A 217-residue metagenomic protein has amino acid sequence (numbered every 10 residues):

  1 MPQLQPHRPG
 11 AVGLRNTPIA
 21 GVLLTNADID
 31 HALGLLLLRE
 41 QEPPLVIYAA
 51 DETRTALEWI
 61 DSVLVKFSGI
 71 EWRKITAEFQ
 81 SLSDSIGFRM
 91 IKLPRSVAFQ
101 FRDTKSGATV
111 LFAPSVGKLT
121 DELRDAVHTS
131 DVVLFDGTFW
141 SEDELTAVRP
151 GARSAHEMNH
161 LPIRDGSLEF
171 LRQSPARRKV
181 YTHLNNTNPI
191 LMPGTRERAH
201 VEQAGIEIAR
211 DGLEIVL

Functional and structural regions predicted by a protein language model:
M1-A11, K74-H128, D211-L217: Core dinuclear metal-dependent hydrolase active-site scaffold
M1-A27, L33-Q41, L119-A126: Pre-active-site segment of Zn-dependent metallo-hydrolases
L4, N26, I47, F88 (+5 more regions): Divalent metal-coordination and catalytic microenvironments
A20, L45-R54, L134-D136, V180-T182: Short internal beta-strands
V22-A32, K179-N188: Histidine-centered catalytic micro-motifs
L33-E42, P189-E197: Metal-dependent catalytic neighborhoods of phosphoester/phosphodiester hydrolases
P43-V97: Flexible, acidic/histidine-containing loops and adjacent segments that form or flank the divalent-metal
G107-T109, G117-G212: Cap/insert and terminal regions of metallo-dependent hydrolase folds
